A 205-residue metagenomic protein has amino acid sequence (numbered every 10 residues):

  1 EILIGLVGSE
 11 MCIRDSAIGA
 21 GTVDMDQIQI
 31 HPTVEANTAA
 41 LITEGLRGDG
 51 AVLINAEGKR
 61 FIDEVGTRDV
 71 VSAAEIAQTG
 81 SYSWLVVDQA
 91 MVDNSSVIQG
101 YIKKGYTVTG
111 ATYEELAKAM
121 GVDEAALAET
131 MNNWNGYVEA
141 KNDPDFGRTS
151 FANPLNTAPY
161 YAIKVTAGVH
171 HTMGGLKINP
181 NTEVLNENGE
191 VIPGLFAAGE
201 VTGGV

Functional and structural regions predicted by a protein language model:
E1-G8, C12-I13: Single conserved hydrophobic/aromatic residue that forms the stacking wall/gate of nucleotide- or nucleobase-binding
E1-I2, L41-I42, L185-N186: Short, flexible, glycine/charge-rich loop motifs used to bind or transfer phosphoryl groups or to couple energy/partner
G8, D49, V191-G194: Conserved catalytic motifs of the protein kinase core domain
M11, A40-G45, V165-G168: Short linear motifs in intrinsically disordered
R14-I18, A119, T130-N133: Generic, well-ordered alpha-helical scaffold segments in large soluble proteins
I18-E124: An anion/pyrophosphate-binding glycine-rich loop and adjacent beta-alpha core in soluble alpha-beta enzymes
A126-V205: A glycine-rich dinucleotide-binding beta-alpha-beta segment and adjacent secondary-structure elements that constitute
